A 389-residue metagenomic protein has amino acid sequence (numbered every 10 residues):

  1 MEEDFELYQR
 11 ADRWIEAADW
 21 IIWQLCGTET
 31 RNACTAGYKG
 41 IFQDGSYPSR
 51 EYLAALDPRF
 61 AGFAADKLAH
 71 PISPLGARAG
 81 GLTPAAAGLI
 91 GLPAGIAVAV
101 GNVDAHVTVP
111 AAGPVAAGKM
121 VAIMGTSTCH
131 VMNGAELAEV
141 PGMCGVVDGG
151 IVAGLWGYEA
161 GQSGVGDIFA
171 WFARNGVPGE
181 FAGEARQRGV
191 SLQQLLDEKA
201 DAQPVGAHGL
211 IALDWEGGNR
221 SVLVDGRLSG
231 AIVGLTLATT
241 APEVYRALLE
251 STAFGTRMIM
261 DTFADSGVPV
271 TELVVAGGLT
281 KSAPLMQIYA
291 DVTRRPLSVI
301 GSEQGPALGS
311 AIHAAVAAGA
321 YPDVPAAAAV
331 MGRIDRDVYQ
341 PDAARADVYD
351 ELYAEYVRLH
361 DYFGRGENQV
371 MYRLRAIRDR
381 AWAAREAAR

Functional and structural regions predicted by a protein language model:
D4-L7, Y52-A65, G88-I90, I259-T271: Phosphate/pyrophosphate-binding loops at sites that engage ATP/ADP/AMP, CoA/4′-phosphopantetheine, polyphosphate
E6-A11, I15, G27-T30, K39-S46 (+3 more regions): Glycine/Thr-rich phosphate-binding loops that ligate phosphate moieties of nucleotide and other phosphorylated ligands
A33-G37, G62-A69, G88-I90, T236-E243: Gly-rich Lys/Arg/Thr-decorated short loops/hinges at beta-loop-alpha junctions or inter-strand turns that position
G37-P58: Carboxylate/His-rich catalytic cores and anion/metal-binding grooves
T83-L92, N102-K119: Conserved phosphate-binding catalytic cores of ATP/NTP-utilizing and phosphoryl-transfer enzymes
T108-A111, C129-M132, G309: Adenylate-forming
